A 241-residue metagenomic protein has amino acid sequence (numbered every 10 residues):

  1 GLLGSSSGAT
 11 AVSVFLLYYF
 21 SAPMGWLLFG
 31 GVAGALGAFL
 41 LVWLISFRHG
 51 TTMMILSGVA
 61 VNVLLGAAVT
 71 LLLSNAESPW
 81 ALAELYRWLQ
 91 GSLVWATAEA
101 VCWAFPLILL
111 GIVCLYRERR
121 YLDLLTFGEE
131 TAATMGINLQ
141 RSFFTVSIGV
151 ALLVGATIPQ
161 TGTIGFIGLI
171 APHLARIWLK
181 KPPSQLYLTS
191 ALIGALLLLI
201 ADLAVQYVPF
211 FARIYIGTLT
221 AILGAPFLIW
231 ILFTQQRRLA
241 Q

Functional and structural regions predicted by a protein language model:
G1-Q241: Alpha-helical transmembrane segments in inner-membrane proteins
